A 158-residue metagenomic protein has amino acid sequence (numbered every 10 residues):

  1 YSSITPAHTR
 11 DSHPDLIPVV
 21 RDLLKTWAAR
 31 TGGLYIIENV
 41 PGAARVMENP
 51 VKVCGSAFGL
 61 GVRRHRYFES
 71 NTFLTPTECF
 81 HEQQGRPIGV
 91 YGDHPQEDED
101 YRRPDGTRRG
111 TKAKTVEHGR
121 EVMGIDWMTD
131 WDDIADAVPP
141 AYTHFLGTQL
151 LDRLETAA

Functional and structural regions predicted by a protein language model:
Y1-A158: Conserved active-site and SAM-binding loop architecture of S-adenosyl-L-methionine-dependent nucleic-acid
